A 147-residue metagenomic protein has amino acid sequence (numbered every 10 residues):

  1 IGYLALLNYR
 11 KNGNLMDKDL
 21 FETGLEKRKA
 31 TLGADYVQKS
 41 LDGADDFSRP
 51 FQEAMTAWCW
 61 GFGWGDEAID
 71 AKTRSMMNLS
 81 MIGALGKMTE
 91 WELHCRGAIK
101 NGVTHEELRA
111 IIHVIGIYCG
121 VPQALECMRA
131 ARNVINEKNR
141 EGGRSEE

Functional and structural regions predicted by a protein language model:
I1-L15: Short, Lys/Arg-enriched N-terminal segments with co-localized hydrophobic residues within the first ~10-30 amino acids
L15-K72, K100, L125-E147: Acidic, glycine/proline-rich low-complexity segments that act as flexible tails and inter-domain linkers
E26, N78, C95-I99, R109-G116 (+1 more regions): Amphipathic alpha-helical segments within well-ordered protein domains
M55-C59, M76-G83, I111-G116: Short alpha-helical scaffolding segments that buttress acidic/His motifs in well-ordered protein cores
E67, L85-M88, G102, C119-P122 (+1 more regions): Residues at alpha-helix boundaries and short interhelical turns
D70-M76, H105-A110: Alpha-helical scaffolds flanking conserved acidic
A84-R109: Mid-chain, well-packed structural core segment of small domains
V114, V121-L125: Substrate/cofactor-recognition hotspot
